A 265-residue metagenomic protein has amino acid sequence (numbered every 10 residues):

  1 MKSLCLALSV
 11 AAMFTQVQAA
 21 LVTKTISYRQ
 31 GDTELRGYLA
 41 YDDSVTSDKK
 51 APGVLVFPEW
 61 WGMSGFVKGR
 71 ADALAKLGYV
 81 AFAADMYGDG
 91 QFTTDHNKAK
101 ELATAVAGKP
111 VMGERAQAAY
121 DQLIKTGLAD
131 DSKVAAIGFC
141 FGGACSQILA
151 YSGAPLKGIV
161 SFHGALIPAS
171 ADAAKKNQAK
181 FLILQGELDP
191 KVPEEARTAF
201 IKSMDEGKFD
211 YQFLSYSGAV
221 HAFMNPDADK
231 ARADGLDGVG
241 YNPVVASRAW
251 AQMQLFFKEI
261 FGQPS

Functional and structural regions predicted by a protein language model:
F14-A19: Sec/Tat signal peptide C-region and signal peptidase I cleavage site
T25-L128, P226-G240: Serine-hydrolase catalytic machinery in alpha/beta-hydrolase-like enzymes
R70, P193-M204, Y216: Short alpha-helix in the alpha/beta-hydrolase fold that links the catalytic acid
Q117-N177: Primarily recognizes the serine-hydrolase "nucleophile elbow" in alpha/beta-hydrolase and SGNH/GDSL folds
K176-F181, G207-D210: Short, proline-enriched alpha-helix->beta-strand connector loops that line the catalytic pocket of alpha/beta-hydrolase
I183-Q185: Short beta-strand/loop motif that positions the catalytic acidic residue of the alpha/beta-hydrolase fold
L188-V192, H221-A222: Acidic catalytic loop of the alpha/beta-hydrolase fold
D205-S265: C-terminal catalytic histidine-bearing segment of alpha/beta-hydrolase fold enzymes
